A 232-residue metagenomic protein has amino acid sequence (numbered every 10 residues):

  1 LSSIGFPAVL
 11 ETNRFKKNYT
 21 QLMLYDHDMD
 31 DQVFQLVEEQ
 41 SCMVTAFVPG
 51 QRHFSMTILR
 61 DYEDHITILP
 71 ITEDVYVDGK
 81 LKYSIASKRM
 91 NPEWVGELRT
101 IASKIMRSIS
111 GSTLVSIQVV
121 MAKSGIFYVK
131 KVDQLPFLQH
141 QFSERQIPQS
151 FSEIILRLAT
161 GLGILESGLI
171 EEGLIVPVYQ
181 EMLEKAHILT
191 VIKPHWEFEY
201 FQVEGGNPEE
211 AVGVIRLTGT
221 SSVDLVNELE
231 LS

Functional and structural regions predicted by a protein language model:
L1-D78, K82-S108, G219, V223-S232: Active-site nucleotide/adenylate-binding loops and adjacent lid/helix of ATP-dependent enzymes
P7-L10, S41-T45, S116, L165-E166 (+1 more regions): A short linear hydrophobic-aromatic micro-motif
Q51-R52, S110-V115, A122-F127, L169: Short gly/pro-enriched beta-turn/loop segments at secondary-structure junctions
M56, G125-P136: A short beta-strand motif that forms the metal-chelation/ATP-contact edge of phosphoryl-transfer active sites
L59-D61, V120-S124, F201-V203: Short beta-strand micro-motifs enriched in acidic
I71-V75, V132-F137: Short beta->alpha transition motifs characteristic of CBS
G96-I117, D133-K185: Active-site "cap" helix and flanking loop/linker of ATP-utilizing ligase/carboxylase catalytic domains
L156-S232: Peripheral (often C-terminal) accessory segments that flank ATP-dependent C-N-forming ligase machineries
